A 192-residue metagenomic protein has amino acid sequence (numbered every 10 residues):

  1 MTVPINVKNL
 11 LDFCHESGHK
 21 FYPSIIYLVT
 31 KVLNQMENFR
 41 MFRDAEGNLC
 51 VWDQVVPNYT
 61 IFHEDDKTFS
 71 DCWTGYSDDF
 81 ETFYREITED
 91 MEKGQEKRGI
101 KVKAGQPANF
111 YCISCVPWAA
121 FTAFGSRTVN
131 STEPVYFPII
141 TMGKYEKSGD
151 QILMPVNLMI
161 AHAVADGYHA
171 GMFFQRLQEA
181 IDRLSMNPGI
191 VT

Functional and structural regions predicted by a protein language model:
M1, L10-S17, K67-E81, N130 (+1 more regions): Acyl-group handling in specialized metabolite and lipid biosynthesis
M1-S24, F39-V55, S70, F110-S114 (+2 more regions): Gly/Ser/Thr-rich phosphate-binding loops and adjoining beta-strand/alpha-helix segments that form adenosine-phosphate
M1-T2, K101-V102, P107-L153: Flexible, Gly/Pro-enriched loop and linker segments at secondary-structure and domain junctions
I26-L33, M172-L177: Structural preference for long, well-ordered alpha-helical segments in enzyme cores
K31-V32, M36-W52, N58-S70, V129-S131 (+1 more regions): Catalytic/RNA-binding core of pseudouridine synthases
H63-F121: Helical lid/core segments from catalytic subdomains that handle acyl or acyl-like groups
E81, K93, S126, P134-G189: Active-site-proximal acidic secondary-structure segment that organizes catalysis
